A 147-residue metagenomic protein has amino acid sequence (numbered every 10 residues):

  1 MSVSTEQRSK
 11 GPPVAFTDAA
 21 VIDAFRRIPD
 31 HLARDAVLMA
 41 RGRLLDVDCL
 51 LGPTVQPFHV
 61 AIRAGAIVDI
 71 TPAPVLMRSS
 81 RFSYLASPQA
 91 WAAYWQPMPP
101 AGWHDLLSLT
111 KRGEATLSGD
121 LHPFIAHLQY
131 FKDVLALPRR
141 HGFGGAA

Functional and structural regions predicted by a protein language model:
S2-A147: Feature captures hydrophobic
